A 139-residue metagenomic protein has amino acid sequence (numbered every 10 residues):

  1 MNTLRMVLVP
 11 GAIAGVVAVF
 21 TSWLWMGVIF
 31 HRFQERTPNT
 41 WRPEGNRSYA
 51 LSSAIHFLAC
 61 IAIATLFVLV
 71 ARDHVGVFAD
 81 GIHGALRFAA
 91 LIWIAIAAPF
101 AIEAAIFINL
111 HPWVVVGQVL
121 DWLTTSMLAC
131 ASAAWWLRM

Functional and structural regions predicted by a protein language model:
M1-M139: Juxtamembrane/disordered regions of integral membrane proteins
